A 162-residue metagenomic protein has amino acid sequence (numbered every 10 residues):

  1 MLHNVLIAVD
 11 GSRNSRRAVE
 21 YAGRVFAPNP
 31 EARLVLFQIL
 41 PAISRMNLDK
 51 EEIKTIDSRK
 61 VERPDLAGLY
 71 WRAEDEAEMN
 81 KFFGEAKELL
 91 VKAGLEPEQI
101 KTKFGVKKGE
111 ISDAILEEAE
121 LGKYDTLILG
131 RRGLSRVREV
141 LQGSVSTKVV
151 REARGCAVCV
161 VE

Functional and structural regions predicted by a protein language model:
M1-G68: Small/aliphatic-rich secondary-structure junction motif
N4, L116-E162: Gly/Ser-rich helix-loop-strand patches that form or flank binding pockets for ribonucleotide-derived cofactors
V35, K101-G105, C159: General small-molecule cofactor/ligand-binding pocket signal
E62-E74, Q99-I100: Short glycine/proline- and acidic residue-enriched helix-loop micro-motifs that form flexible lids or anion-recognition
E74-E85: Low-complexity, serine/threonine/proline-enriched polar segments
G84-T126: Structural beta-alpha unit
